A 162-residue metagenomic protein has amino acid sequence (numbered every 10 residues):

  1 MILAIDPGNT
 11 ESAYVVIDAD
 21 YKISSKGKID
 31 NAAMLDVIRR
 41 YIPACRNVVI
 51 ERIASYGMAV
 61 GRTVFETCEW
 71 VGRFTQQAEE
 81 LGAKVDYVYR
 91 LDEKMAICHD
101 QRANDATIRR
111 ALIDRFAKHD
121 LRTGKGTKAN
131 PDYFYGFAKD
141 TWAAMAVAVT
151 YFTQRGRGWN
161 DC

Functional and structural regions predicted by a protein language model:
M1-C162: Phosphate- and other anionic-substrate recognition elements at nucleic-acid/protein interfaces
